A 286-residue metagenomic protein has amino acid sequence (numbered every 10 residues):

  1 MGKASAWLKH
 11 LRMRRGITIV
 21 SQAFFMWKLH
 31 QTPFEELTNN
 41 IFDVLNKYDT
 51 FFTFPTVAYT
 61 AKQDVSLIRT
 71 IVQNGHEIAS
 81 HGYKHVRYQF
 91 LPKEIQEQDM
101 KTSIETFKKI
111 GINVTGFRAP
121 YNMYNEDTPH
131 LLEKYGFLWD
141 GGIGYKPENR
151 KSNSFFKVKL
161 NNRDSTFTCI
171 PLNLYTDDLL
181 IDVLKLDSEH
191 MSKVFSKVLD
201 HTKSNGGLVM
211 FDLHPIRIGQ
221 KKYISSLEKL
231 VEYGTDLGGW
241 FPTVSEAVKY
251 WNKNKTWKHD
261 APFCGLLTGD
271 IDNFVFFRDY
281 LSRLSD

Functional and structural regions predicted by a protein language model:
M1-G116, Y121-C169, E189-F211, R217-D286: Catalytic alpha-helical scaffold of carbohydrate-active enzymes acting on polysaccharides/glycoconjugates
I170-L186: Positively charged, amphipathic and often flexible ligand-engagement surfaces
